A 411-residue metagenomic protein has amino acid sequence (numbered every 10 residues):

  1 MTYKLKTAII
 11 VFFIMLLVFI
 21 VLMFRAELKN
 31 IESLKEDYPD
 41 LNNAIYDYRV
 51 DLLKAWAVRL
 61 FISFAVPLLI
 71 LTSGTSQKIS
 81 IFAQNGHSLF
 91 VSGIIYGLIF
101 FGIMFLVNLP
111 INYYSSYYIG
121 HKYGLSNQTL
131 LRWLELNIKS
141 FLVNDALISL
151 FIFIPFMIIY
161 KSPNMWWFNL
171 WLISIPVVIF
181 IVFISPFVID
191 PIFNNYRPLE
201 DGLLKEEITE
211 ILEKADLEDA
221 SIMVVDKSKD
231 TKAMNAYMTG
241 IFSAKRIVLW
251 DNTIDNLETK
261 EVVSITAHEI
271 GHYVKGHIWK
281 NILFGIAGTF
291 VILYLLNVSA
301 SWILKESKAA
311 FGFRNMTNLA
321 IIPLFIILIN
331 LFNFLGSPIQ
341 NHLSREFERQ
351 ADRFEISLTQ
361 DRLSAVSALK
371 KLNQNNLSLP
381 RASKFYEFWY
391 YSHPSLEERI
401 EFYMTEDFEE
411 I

Functional and structural regions predicted by a protein language model:
T2-I9, F13-R314, N330, S337-I411: Polar-ligand-bearing catalytic/cofactor-coordination segments of membrane-embedded or membrane-tethered inner-membrane
N315-L319: Helix-loop-beta hinge of the Bergerat
L324-I327: Alpha-helical transmembrane segments
